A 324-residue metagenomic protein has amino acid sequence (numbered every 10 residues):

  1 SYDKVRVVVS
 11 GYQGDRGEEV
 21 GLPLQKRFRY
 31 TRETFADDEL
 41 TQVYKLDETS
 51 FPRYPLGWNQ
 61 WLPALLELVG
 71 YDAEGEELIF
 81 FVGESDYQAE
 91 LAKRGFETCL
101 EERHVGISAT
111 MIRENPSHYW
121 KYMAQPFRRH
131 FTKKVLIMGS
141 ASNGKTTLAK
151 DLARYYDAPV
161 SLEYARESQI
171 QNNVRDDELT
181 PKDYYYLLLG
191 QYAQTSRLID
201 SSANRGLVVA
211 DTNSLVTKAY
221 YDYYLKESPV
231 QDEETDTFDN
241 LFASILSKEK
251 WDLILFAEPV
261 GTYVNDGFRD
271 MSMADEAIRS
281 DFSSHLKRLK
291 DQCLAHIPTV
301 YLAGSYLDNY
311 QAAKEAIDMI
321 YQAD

Functional and structural regions predicted by a protein language model:
S1-K133: Nucleotidyltransferase catalytic core that binds NTPs
I112, Y224-S305: A glycine- and Lys/Arg-enriched "phosphate-lid" helix/loop adjacent to the NTP-binding pocket of small-molecule kinases
I137: Hydrophobic anchor at the beta1->P-loop junction of P-loop NTPases
A141: The conserved Walker
K145: Conserved lysine of the Walker
K150, R154-S196: Conserved substrate/cofactor phosphate-moiety recognition/catalytic segment in nucleotide-dependent phosphotransferases
Y185-E249: Glycine-rich phosphate-binding loop used to anchor ATP phosphates in small-molecule kinases, encompassing both
